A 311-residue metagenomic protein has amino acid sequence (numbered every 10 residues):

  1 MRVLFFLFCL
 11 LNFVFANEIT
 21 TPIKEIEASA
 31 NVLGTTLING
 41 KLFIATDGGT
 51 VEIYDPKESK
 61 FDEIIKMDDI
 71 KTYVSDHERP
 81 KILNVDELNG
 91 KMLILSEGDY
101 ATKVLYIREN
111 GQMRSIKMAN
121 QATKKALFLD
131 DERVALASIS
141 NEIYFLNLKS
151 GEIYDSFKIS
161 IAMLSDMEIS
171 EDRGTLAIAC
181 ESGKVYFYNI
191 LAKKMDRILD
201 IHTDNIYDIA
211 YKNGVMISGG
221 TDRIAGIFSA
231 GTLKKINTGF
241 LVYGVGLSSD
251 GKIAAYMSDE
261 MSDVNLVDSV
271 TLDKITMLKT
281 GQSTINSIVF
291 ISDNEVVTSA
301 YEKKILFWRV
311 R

Functional and structural regions predicted by a protein language model:
T21-E27, K60-S75, G111-K117, E152-K158 (+3 more regions): A short beta-strand motif characteristic of beta-propeller blades
K24-G49: Beta-strand-rich domains and repeat architectures in extracellular enzymes and scaffolds, especially beta-propellers
T35, L83-V85, K125-A126, M167 (+3 more regions): Hydrophobic core register within WD40 beta-propeller blades
L37-N39, E87-N89, L129-D131, E171-D172 (+3 more regions): Residue-level detector of Asp-centered blade-edge/turn motifs that repeat once per structural unit in beta-propeller
L42, M92-L93, V134-A135, L176 (+3 more regions): Hydrophobic beta-strand positions that form the internal "hydrophobic ladder" of WD40/Gbeta-like beta-propeller blades
T46-D47, E97-D99, A137-S140, A179-S182 (+3 more regions): Conserved strand-to-loop turn within each blade of WD40 beta-propeller repeats
E52, K103-Y106, Y144, Y186 (+3 more regions): WD40 beta-propeller blade core
P56-S59, I107-G111, N147-G151, N189-K193 (+3 more regions): Short loop/turn segments that connect beta-strands within beta-propeller blades
